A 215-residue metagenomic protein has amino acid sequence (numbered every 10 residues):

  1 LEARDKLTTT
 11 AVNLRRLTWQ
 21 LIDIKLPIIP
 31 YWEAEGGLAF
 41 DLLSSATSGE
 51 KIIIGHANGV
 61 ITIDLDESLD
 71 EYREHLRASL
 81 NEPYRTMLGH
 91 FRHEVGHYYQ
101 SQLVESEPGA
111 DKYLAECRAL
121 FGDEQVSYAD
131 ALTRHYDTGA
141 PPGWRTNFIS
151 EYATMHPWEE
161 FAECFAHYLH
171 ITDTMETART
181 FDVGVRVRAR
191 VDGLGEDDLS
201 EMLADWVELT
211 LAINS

Functional and structural regions predicted by a protein language model:
L1-A3: Cys/His-rich short segments
D5, A11-D70: Auxiliary, metal-adjacent structural segments of Zn-dependent hydrolase domains
I22-L26, Y99-G109, A166-T174: Hydrophobic/aromatic-lined pockets within catalytic cores
I63-E74, D130-W144: Active-site-adjacent bridging/hinge elements
E71-F91: Short pre-active-site segment immediately N-terminal to the catalytic Zn-binding motif
R85-E105, A162: Active-site recognition of the HExxH zinc-binding catalytic motif
G89, Q102-T138: Post-HEXXH active-site segment of zinc metalloproteases
A153-S215: Pan-zinc metallopeptidase signature
